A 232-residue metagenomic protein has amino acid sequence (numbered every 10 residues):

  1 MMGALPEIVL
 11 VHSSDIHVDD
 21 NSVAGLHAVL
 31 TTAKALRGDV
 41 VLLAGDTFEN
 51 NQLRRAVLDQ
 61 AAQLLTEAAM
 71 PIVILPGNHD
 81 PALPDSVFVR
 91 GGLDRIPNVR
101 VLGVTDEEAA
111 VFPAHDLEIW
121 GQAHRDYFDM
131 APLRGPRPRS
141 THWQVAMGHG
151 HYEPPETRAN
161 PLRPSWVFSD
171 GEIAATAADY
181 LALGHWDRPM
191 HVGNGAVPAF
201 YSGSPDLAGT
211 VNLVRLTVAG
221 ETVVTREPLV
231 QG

Functional and structural regions predicted by a protein language model:
M1-A62, L133, R139-H142: N-terminal active-site segment of His-dependent metallophosphoesterases
P6, H115, G220-T222: Residue-level signal for beta-strand positions within conserved beta-sheet cores that form or flank
V9, D39-V40, P71, W143 (+2 more regions): Residues at the starts of beta-strands that form the adenosine-phosphate
S13, Q122, H149, E227-L229: Generic beta-structure capping elements
I16-N21, E118-G121, G232: Acidic/glycine-enriched edge-of-secondary-structure segments
N51-F200, P205-T210, R215: His/Asp/Glu-rich metal-coordinating catalytic cores of metallo-dependent phosphodiesterases/hydrolases acting on
L207-G232: Acidic, His/Gly-rich catalytic cores of divalent-metal-dependent hydrolytic chemistry
